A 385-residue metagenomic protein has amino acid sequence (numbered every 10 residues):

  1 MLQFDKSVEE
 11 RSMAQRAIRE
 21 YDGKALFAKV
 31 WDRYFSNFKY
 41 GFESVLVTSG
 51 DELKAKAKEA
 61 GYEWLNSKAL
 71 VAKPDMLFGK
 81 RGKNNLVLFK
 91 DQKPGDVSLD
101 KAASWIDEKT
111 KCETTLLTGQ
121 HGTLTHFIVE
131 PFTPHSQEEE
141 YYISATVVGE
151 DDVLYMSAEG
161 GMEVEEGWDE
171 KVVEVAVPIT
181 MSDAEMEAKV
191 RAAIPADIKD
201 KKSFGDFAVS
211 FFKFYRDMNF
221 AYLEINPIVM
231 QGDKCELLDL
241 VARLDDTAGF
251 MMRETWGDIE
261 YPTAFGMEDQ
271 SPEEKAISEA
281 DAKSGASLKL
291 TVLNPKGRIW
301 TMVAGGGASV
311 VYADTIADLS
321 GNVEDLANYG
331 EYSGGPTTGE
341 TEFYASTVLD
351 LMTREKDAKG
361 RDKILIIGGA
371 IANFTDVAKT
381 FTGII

Functional and structural regions predicted by a protein language model:
L2-T125, F132-I225, V229-K363, V377-A378 (+1 more regions): ATP-dependent carboxylate/acyl-activation modules
G368-K379: Cofactor-cradling patches in redox/metallo enzymes
I385: Phosphate/ribose-phosphate-bearing ligand recognition and processing surfaces, centered on ADP-ribose/NAD(+/P+) systems
